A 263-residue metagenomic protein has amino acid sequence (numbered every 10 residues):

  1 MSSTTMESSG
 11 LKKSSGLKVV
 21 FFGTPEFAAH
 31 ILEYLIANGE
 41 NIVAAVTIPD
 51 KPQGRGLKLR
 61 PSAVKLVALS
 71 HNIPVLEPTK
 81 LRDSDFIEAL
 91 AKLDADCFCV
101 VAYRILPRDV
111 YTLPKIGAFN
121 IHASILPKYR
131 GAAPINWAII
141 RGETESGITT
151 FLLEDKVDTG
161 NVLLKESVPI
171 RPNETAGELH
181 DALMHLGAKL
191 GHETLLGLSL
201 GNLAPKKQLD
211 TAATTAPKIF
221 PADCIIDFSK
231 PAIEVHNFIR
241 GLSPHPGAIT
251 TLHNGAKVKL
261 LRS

Functional and structural regions predicted by a protein language model:
S2-S3, E7, K12-R55: N-terminal Rossmann-like dinucleotide-binding module
S3, D210-S263: Internal anion-binding site segments
K18, N41, N72-P74, G117: Conserved beta-strand segments of alpha/beta enzyme cores
T24-F27, T79-R82, A102-I105: Short beta->alpha connector loops
A29, E33-A37, I87-A91, R108 (+1 more regions): Amphipathic, non-transmembrane alpha-helical secondary structure
N38-N41, I48, C97-T215, A222: Donor/substrate-binding cores of folate-linked one-carbon enzymes
P52-D96: N-terminal glycine-/serine-/threonine-rich beta1-alpha1-beta2 phosphate-ribose binding loop of Rossmann-like
